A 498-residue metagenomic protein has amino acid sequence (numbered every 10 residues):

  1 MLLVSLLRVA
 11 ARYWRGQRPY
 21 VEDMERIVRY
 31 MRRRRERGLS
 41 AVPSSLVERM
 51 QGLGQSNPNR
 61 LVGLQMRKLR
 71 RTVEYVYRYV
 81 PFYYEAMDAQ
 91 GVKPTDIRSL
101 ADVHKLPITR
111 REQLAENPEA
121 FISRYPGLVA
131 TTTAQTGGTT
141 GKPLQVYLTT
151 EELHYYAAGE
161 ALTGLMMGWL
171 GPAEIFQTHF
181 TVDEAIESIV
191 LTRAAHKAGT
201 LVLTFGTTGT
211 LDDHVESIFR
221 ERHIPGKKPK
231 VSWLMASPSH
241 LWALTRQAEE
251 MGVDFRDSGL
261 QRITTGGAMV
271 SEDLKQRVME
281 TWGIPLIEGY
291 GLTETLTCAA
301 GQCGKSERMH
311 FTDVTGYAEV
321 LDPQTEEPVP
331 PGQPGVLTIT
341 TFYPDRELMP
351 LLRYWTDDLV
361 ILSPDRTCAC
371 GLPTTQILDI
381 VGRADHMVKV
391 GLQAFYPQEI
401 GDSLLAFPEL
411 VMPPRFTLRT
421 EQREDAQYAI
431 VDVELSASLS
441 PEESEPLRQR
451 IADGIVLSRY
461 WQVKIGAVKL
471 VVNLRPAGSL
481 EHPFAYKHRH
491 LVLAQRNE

Functional and structural regions predicted by a protein language model:
M1-Q135, G141-Y155, L162, M166 (+6 more regions): Nucleotide 5′-phosphate-binding alpha/beta core
V76, T136-T139, F176, L234 (+4 more regions): Conserved S/T- and glycine-rich ATP-binding loop of Class I adenylate-forming
T150-T163, I175-W242: AMP-binding/adenylate-forming
F176-T178, T338, D432: Short, well-ordered beta-strand segments
D213, K227-K275, P285-T293: Adenylate-forming
R220-H223, G252-V253, G304-R308: Short, hinge-like loop/turn segments at secondary-structure boundaries
L234, D345-V463: AMP-binding/adenylate-forming catalytic core of the ANL superfamily
Q261, V270-R366: Conserved AMP-binding/adenylate-forming
